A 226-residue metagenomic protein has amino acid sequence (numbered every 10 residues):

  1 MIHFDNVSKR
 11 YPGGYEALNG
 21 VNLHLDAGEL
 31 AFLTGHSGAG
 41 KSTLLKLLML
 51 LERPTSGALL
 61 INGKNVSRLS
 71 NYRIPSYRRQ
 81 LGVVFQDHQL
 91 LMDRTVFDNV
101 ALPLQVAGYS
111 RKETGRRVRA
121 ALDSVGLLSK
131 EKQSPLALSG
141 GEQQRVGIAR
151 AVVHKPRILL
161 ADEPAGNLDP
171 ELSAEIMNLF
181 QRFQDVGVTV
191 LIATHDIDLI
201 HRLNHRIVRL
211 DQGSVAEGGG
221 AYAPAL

Functional and structural regions predicted by a protein language model:
M49: Helix-to-loop junction immediately C-terminal to a conserved catalytic motif
V66-G82, R111, D185: ABC ATPase NBD coupling module
R94-A101: Short coil-to-helix segment of the ABC ATPase nucleotide-binding domain corresponding to the Q-loop/switch region
S134-L138, E142-Q144: Conserved ABC ATPase signature
V153-R157: A short, proline-enriched helix->beta-strand linker immediately N-terminal to the Walker B motif in ABC-type P-loop
L159-D162: Catalytic Walker B motif of ABC-type/P-loop ATPase nucleotide-binding domains
P170-L172: Helix N-cap at the start of a conserved alpha-helix in ABC-type nucleotide-binding domains
